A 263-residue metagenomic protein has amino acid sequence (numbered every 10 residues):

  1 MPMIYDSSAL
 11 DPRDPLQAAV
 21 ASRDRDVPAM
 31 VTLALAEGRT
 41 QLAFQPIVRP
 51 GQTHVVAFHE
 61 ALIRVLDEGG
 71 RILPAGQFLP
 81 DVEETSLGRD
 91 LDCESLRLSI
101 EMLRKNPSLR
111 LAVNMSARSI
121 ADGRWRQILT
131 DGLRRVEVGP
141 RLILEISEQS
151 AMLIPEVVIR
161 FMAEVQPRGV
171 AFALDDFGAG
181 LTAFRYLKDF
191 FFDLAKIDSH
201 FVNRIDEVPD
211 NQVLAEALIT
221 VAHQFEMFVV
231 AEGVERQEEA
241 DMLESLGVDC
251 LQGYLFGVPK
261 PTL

Functional and structural regions predicted by a protein language model:
M1-D24, A34, Q45, R64-E68 (+3 more regions): EAL-family c-di-GMP phosphodiesterase catalytic domain
D24, E37-A43, R89, M102 (+1 more regions): PAS/PAS-like sensory domains
V27, D81-V82, L91, S95-S99 (+4 more regions): Structural preference for long, well-ordered alpha-helical segments in enzyme cores
Q41-P80: A short, well-structured catalytic beta-strand-centered motif of the EAL phosphodiesterase domain for c-di-GMP
V56-E60, L87-V157, G233: Catalytic core of bacterial c-di-GMP phosphodiesterases, primarily the EAL and HD-GYP domains, capturing alpha-helical
N106, V136, R168, Q224-F225: Helix C-cap/helix->beta junction micro-motif
Q127-T130, V157-F161, P209-E216: Charged helix-capping and loop-helix junction motifs
